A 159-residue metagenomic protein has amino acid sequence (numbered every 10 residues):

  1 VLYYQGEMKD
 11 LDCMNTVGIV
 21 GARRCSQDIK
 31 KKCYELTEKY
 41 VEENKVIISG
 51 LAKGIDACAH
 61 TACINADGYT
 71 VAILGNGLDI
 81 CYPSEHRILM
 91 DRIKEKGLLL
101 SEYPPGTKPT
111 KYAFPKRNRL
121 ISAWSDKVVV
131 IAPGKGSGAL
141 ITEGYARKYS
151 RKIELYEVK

Functional and structural regions predicted by a protein language model:
V1-K159: Glycine-biased, small-residue-rich flexible motifs in mid-sequence functional cores and linkers
